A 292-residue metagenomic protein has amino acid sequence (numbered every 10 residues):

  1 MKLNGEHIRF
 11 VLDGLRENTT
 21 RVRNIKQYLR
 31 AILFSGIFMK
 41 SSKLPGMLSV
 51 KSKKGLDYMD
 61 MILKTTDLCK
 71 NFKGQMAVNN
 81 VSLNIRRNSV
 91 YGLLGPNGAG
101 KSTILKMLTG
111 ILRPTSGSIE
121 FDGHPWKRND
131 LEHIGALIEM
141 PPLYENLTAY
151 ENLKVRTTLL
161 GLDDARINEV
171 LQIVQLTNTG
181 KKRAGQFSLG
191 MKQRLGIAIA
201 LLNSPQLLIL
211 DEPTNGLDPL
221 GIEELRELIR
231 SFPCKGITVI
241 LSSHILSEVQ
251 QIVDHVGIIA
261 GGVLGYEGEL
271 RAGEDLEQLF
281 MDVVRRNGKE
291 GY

Functional and structural regions predicted by a protein language model:
T65, K154, T158, D164-T179: Conserved ABC ATPase "signature" region
T109: Helix-to-loop junction immediately C-terminal to a conserved catalytic motif
G117-E132, Y266-G268: Conserved ABC transporter NBD signature motif
L208-E212: Catalytic Walker B motif of ABC-type/P-loop ATPase nucleotide-binding domains
I222-K235: Helical segment within the ABC ATPase nucleotide-binding domain
